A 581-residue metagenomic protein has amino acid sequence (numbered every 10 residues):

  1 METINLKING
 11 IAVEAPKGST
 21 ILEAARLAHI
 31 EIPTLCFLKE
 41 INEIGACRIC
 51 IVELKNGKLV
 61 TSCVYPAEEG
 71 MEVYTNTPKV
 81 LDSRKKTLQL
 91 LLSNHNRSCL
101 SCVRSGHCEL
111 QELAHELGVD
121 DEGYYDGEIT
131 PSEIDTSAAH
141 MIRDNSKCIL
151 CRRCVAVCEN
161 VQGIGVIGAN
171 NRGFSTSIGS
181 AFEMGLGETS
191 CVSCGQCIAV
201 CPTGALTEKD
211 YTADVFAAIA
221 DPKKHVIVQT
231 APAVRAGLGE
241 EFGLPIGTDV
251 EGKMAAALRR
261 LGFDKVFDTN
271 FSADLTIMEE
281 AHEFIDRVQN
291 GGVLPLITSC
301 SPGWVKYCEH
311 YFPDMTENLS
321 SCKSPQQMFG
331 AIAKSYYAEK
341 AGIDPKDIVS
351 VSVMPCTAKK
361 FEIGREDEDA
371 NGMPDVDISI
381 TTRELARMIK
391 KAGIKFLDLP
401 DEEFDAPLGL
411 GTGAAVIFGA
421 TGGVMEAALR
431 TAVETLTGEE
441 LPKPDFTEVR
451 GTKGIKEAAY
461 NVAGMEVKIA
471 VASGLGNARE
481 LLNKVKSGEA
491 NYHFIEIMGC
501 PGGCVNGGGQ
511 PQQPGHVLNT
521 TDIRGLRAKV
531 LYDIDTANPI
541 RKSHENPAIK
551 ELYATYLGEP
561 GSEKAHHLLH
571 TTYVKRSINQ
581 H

Functional and structural regions predicted by a protein language model:
I4-N5, A12-N76, V80-D82, E208-H581: Iron-sulfur-associated redox domains of electron-transfer enzymes in respiratory and anaerobic energy metabolism
N5-I8, N96, A139-M141, F182-E183 (+2 more regions): A short, structure-level motif marking secondary-structure boundaries and short turns
G10-V13, L22, L35-C36, G118 (+5 more regions): A broad, low-specificity signal for short, low-complexity segments enriched in glycine/proline and polar/charged
R48-S193, A199, L206-D221, H225: Fe-S ferredoxin-like electron-transfer domains and their immediately adjacent linker/connector regions across
